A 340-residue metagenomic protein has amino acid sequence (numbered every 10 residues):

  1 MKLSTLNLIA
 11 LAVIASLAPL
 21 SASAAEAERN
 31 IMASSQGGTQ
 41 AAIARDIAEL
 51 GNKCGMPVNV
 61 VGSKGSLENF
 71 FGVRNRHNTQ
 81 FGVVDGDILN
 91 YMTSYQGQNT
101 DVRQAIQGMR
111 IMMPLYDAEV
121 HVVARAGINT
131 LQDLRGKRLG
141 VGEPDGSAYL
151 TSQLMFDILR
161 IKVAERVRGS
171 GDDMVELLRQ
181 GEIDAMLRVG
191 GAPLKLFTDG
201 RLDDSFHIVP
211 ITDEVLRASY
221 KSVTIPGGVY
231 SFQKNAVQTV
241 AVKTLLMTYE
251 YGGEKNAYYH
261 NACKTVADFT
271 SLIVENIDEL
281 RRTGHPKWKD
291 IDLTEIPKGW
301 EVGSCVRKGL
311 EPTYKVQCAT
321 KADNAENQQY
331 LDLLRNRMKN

Functional and structural regions predicted by a protein language model:
M1-A10: Bacterial N-terminal signal peptides that target proteins for export
I9-A18: Bacterial N-terminal signal peptides
A18-A24: Sec/Tat signal peptide C-region and signal peptidase I cleavage site
E26-N52, V58, A118-Q180: Bilobed "Venus flytrap"/periplasmic-binding protein-like clamshell domains and structurally analogous long
A44-E49, V60-R103, D173-L177, A192-G200: Pocket-flanking alpha-helical
G86, I161-T265: Pocket-lining segment of extracytoplasmic ligand-binding domains
D101-L115, Y230-V237: A structural signal for short loop-to-beta-strand junctions that line the ligand-binding cleft of periplasmic/secreted
K243-L246, E250-N340: Segments of small-molecule ligand-sensing domains
